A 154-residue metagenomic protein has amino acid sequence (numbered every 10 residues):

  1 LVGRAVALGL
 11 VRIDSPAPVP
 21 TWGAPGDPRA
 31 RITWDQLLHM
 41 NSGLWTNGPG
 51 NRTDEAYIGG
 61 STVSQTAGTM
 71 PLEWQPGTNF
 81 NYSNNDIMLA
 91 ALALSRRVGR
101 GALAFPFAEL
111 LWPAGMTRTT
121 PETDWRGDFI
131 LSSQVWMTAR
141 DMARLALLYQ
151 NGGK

Functional and structural regions predicted by a protein language model:
L1-I13, L37, A90-L94, M142-L145: Active-site SXXK
G3, S64, A108: Short glycine-/small-residue-rich flexible loop motifs, especially phosphate/cofactor-binding loops
A5, N41, A93-R97, Y149-G152: Generic structural signal for hydrophobic core residues of well-folded globular domains
A7-L44, T69, V98-S133, M137: Active-site helix/loop module of the DD-peptidase/beta-lactamase fold, centered on the serine-lysine SxxK catalytic
A24-R52, G60-T78, N85-M88, M137-R140: Conserved catalytic neighborhood of penicillin-recognizing serine enzymes
A56: Conserved catalytic core of nucleotide-sugar-dependent glycosyltransferases
P76-N81, A91-R97: Short beta-strand->loop
D86-A93, S133-K154: Active-site-proximal alpha-helical segments within enzyme catalytic domains
